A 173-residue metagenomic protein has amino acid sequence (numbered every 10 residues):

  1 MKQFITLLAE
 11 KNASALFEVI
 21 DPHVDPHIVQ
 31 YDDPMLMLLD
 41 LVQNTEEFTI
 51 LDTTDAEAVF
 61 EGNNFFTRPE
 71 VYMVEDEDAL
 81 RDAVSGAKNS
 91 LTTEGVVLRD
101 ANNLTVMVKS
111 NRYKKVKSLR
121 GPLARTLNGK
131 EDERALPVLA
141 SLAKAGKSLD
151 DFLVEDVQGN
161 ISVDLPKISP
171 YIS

Functional and structural regions predicted by a protein language model:
M1-S173: Core nucleotide-handling region used for phosphoryl-transfer chemistry
